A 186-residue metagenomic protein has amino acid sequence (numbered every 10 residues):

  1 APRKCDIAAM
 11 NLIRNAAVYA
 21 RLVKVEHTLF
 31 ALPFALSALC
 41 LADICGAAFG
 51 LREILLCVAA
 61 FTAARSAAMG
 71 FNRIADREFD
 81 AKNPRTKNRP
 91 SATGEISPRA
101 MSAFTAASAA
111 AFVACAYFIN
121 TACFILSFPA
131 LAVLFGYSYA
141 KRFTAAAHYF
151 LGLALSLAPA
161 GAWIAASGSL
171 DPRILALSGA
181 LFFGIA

Functional and structural regions predicted by a protein language model:
D6-I7: Short, positively charged and aromatic/hydrophobic N-terminal segments
L12, A17-R21, R89-I174: Intramembrane alpha-helical segments
V23-E26, R52, A64, N72 (+2 more regions): Residue-level micro-sites within transmembrane alpha helices that shape and flank functional polar/acidic positions
K24-A42, G152: The first (N-terminal) embedded transmembrane alpha-helix
F34, P159-A162, F183-A186: Hydrophobic cores of alpha-helical transmembrane segments in multi-pass inner/ER membrane proteins, independent
S37, L41-A75, R85, A109-Y117 (+2 more regions): Membrane-embedded alpha-helical segments that form the functional core of polytopic membrane enzymes, especially those
